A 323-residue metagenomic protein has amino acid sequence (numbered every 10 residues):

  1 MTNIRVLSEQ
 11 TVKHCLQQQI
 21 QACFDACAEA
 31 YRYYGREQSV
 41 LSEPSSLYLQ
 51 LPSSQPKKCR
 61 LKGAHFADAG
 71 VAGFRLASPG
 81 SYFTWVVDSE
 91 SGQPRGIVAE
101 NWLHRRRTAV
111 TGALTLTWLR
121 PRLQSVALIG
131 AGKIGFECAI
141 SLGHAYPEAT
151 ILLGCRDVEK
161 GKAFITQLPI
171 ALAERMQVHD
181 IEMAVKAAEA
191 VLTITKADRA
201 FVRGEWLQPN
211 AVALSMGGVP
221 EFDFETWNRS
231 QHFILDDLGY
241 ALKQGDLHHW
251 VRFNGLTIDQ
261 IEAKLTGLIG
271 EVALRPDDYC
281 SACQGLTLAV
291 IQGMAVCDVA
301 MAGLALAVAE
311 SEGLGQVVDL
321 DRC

Functional and structural regions predicted by a protein language model:
M1-R105, T111-A113, V296-V299, A307 (+1 more regions): N-terminal ligand-binding/catalytic initiation module
K13, T226-C323: Adenosine-phosphate binding glycine-rich loop
E100-H104, S215-F222, G293-A295: Glycine-rich phosphate/pyrophosphate-binding beta-alpha loops
G112, L119-A145, G154-K160: Glycine-rich adenosine-cofactor-binding loop
T150-R156, F233-D237: Short internal beta-strands
V158-A163, L242-Q244: Short, charged/polar "capping" segments at the starts of alpha-helices and the immediately preceding loops
P169-G255: Rossmann-like adenosine-cofactor binding region
